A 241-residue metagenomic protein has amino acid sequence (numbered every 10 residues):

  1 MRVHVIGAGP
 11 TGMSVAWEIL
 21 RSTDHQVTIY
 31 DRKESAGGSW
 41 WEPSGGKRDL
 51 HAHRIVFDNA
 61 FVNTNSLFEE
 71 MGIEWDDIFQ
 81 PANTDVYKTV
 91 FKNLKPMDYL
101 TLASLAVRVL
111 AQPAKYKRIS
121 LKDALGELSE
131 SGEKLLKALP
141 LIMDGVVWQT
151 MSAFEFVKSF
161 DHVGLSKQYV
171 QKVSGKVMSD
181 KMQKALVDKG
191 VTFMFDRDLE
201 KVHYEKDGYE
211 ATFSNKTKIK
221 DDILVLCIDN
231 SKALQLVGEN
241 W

Functional and structural regions predicted by a protein language model:
M1-T11: Beta1/beta-strand and adjacent pyrophosphate-binding region of the FAD-binding site in flavoprotein oxidoreductases
T11, S35, S231: Conserved Rossmann-like nucleotide-cofactor binding loop
S14-H25, K189: A short, Lys/Arg-enriched amphipathic alpha-helix followed by its capping loop at the start of a domain
L20-P43: Glycine-rich FAD pyrophosphate-binding loop
E42-S66: N-terminal glycine-rich dinucleotide-binding loop that anchors FAD/FMN and/or NAD(P) in oxidoreductases
D58-A153, G164: Mobile amphipathic helical/loop "lid" adjacent to a hydrophobic cofactor/ligand pocket
K158-F213: Helical element adjacent to the flavin cofactor pocket in flavoenzyme catalytic cores
K201-W241: Central helical "cap/lid" subdomain
